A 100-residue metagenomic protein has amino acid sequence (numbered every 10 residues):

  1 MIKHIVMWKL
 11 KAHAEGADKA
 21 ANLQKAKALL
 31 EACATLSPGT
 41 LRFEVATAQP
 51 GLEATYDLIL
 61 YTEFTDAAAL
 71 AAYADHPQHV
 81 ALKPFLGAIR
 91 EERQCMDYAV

Functional and structural regions predicted by a protein language model:
M1-Y56, T65-A71, A99-V100: Short S/T/G/P-rich N-terminal loop/turn motif that feeds into the first structured element of a domain
L52, L82, Q94: Glycine-rich, flexible loop/turn motifs
E63-I89: C-terminal structural segments of small proteins and small subunits
